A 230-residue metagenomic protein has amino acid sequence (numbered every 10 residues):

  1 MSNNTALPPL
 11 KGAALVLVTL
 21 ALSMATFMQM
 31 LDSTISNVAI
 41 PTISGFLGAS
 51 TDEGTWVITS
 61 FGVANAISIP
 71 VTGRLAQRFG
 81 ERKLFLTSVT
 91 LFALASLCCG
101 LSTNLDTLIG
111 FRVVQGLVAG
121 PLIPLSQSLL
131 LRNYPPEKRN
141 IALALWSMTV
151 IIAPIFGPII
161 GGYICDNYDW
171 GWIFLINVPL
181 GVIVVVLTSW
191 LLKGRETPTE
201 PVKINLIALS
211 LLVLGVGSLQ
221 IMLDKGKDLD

Functional and structural regions predicted by a protein language model:
M1-N3, G12, L187-P201, G217-D230: Membrane-helix boundary/linker segments in multi-pass transporters
A6-L15, G100, P201-K203: Helix-boundary and loop/linker segments of multi-pass membrane transporters
A14-M30, F61, L91, A95 (+5 more regions): Hydrophobic transmembrane alpha-helices of multi-pass secondary transporters, especially the MFS 12-helix bundle
A14-T72, L122: Extracytoplasmic
L22, V38-T42, S128, G162 (+2 more regions): Transmembrane alpha-helix boundary and packing residues in multipass membrane permease domains and related
L22-Q29, Q115, A119, Q220 (+1 more regions): Hydrophobic transmembrane alpha-helices of secondary-active solute transporters
S36-A39, T59, S126, V184 (+1 more regions): Hydrophobic/aromatic residues in alpha-helical transmembrane segments
I69-L212, K225: Helix-loop-helix hairpins in multi-pass membrane proteins, especially solute transporters
